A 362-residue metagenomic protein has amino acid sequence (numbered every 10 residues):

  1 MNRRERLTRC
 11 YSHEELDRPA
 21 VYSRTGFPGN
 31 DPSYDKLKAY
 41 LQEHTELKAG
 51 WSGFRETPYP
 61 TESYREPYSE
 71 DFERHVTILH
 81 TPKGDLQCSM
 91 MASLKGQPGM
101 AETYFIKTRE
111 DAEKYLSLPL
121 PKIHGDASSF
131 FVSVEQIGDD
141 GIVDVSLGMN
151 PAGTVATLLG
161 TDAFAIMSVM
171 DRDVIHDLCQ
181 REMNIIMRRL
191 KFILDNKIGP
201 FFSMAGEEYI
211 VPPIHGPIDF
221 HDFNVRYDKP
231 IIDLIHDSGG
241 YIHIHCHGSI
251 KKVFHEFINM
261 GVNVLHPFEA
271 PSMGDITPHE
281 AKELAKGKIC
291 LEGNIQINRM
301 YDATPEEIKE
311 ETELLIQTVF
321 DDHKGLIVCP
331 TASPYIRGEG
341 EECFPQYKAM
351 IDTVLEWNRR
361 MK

Functional and structural regions predicted by a protein language model:
M1-P28, H80, A112, L116-K362: Active-site loop segments of alpha/beta catalytic cores
G26-E70: Segments that shape or occlude catalytic/ligand-binding pockets
G26-F27, L37, S93-L94, Y104-K107 (+1 more regions): Short, charged/polar low-complexity linear motifs in solvent-exposed/disordered segments
P28-D31, S52-R55, L86, A101 (+2 more regions): Compositionally biased, intrinsically disordered low-complexity regions
Y34-E43, Q87-P98, E342, A349: Surface-exposed flexible segments
E66-P119, D140: A contiguous, low-structure linker/loop signature
